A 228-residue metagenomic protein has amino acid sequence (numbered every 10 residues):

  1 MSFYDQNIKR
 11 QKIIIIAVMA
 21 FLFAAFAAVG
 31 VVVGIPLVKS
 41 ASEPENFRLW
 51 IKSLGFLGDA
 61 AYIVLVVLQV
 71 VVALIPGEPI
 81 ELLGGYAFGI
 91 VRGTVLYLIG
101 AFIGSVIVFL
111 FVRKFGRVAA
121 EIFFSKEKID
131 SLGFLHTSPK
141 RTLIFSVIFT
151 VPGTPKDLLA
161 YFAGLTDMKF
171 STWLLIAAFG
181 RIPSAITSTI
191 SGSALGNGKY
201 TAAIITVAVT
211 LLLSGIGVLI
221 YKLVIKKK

Functional and structural regions predicted by a protein language model:
S2-A20, A27-V64, L98-L158, L165-S171 (+3 more regions): Membrane-interfacial helix-loop-helix
V66-R92, P152-A160, S171, R181-T187: Transmembrane helix boundary and interhelical junction motifs in multipass membrane proteins
E81-L82, F109, Y161, A177 (+1 more regions): Transmembrane alpha-helix boundary and packing residues in multipass membrane permease domains and related
I90-G100: Interfacial segments of alpha-helical transmembrane regions
L96, L175-I176, S188, I205-T206: Hydrophobic core positions of alpha-helical segments in small-molecule transporters and transporter systems
